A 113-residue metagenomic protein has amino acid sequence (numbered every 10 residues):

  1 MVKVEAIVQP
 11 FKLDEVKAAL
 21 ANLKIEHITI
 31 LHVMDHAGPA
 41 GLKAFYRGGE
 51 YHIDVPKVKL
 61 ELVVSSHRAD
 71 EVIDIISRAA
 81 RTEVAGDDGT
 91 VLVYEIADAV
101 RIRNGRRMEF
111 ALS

Functional and structural regions predicted by a protein language model:
M1-S113: Positively charged, small/polar-rich N-terminal and surface patches that mediate targeting and assembly and bind
